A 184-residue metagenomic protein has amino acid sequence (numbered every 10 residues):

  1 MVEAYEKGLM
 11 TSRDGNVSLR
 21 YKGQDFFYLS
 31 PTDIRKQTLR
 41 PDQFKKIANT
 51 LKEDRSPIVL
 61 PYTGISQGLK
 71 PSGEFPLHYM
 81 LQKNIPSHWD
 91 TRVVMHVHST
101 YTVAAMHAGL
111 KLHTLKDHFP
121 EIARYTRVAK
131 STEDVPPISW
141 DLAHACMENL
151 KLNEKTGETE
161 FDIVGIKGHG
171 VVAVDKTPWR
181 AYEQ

Functional and structural regions predicted by a protein language model:
M1-Q184: Glycine-rich flexible loops
